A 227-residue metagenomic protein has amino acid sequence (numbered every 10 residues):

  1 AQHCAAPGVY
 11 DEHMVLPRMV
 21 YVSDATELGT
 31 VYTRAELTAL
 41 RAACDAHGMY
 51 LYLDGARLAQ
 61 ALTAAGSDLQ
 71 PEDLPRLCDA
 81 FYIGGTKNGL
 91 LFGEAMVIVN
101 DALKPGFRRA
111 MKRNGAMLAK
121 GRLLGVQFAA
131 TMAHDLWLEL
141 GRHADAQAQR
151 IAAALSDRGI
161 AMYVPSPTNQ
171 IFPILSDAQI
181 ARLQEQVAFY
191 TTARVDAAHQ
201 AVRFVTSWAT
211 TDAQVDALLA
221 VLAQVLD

Functional and structural regions predicted by a protein language model:
A1-A6, R34, T38, A129 (+1 more regions): Amphipathic, non-transmembrane alpha-helical secondary structure
A1-G55: Active-site phosphate-binding strand-loop segment of PLP-dependent enzymes
V9-V15, A119, R194-A197: Short glycine/proline-enriched loop/turn "hinge" motifs that connect secondary-structure elements and lie
L16-T26, T30-Y32, D68-T168: Active-site C-terminal subdomain of aminotransferase-like
A25, A56-L58, T86, N169 (+1 more regions): Active-site beta-loop-alpha junctions enriched in small/polar residues
R34-A42, A46, R57-A80: Active-site pre-lysine segment of PLP-dependent enzymes
Q149-L226: Conserved C-terminal alpha-helix-loop-beta "cap" of PLP-dependent enzymes that closes/shapes the active-site mouth
